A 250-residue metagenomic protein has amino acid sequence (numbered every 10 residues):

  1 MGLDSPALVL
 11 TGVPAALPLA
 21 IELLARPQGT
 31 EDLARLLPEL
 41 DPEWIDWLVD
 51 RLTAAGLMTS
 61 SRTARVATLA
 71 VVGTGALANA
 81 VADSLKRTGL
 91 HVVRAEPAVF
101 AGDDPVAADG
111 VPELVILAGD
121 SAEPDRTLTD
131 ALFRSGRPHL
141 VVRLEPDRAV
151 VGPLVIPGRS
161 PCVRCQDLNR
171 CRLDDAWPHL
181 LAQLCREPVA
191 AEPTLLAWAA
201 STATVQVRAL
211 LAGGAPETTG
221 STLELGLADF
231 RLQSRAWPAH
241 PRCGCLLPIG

Functional and structural regions predicted by a protein language model:
M1-L3, T222: Short polybasic amphipathic segments
L3-H91, V141, R164, A209-L210 (+1 more regions): Long, charge-rich, low-complexity alpha-helical segments
A78-V81, F100-D103, P124: Short, charged/polar "capping" segments at the starts of alpha-helices and the immediately preceding loops
A80, W198-Q206: Short amphipathic alpha-helical face segments that pack within enzyme cores and frequently flank/anchor catalytic
K86-V111: A short, well-structured beta->alpha microelement
D109-A199, A209-A212, G226-A239, G244-G250: E1/E1-like adenylate-forming module used to activate ubiquitin-like modifiers and sulfur-carrier proteins
Q206, G214-A215: Extended, Lys/Arg-enriched charged tracts that mediate electrostatic binding to polyanionic substrates
E217-A228: Polybasic (Lys/Arg-rich)
